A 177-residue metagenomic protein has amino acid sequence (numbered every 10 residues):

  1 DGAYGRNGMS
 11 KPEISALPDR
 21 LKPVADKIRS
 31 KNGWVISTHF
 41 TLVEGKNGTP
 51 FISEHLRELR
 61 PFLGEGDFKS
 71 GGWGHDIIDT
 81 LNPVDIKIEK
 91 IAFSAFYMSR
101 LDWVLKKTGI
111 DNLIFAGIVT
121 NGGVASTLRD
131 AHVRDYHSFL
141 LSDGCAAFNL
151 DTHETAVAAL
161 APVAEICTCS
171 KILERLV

Functional and structural regions predicted by a protein language model:
D1-G2: Active-site histidine-acidic residue metal-binding/catalytic motifs, centered on HxH/HExxH-like signatures
G5-I14: Short glycine-enriched, charge-decorated loop/helix-capping segments at active-site entrances that position
S15-P18, K22: Non-membrane alpha-helical structural segments and their capping/turn regions in soluble enzymes
P23-K31, G48, R57-V177: Active-site-adjacent betaalpha module
G33-F40, G45, L141: Short beta-strand segments at enzyme active-site cores
E44-I52: Short beta-strand-loop
